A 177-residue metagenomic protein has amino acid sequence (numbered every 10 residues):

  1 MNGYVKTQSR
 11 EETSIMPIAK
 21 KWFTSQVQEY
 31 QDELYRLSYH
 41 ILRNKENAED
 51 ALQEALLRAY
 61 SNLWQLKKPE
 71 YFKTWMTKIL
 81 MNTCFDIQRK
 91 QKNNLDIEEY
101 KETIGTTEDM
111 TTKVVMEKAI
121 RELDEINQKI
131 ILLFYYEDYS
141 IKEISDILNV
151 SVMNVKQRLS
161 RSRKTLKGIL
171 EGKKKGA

Functional and structural regions predicted by a protein language model:
M1-T24, E98, M110, D146-I147 (+1 more regions): C-terminal edge and immediately downstream basic/flexible tail or linker adjoining helix-turn-helix-like DNA-binding
G3-V5, D86, Q91-R121, S140: Internal acidic/polar
S14-S25, Y35-E54, L66-E70, V152 (+1 more regions): Short, charged helix-capping/linker segments at alpha-helix termini
Q31, Y35, L56, D124 (+2 more regions): C-terminal flanking helix
L34, S38, A48-A59, I79 (+3 more regions): Short, small-hydrophobic-rich alpha-helical interface motif
W64-K67, K78-I97, R161: Arg/Lys-rich amphipathic alpha helix in sigma70-family domain 2
M81, F85, L148-G172: DNA-recognition helix of helix-turn-helix
I130-F134: A short pre-motif secondary-structure segment
